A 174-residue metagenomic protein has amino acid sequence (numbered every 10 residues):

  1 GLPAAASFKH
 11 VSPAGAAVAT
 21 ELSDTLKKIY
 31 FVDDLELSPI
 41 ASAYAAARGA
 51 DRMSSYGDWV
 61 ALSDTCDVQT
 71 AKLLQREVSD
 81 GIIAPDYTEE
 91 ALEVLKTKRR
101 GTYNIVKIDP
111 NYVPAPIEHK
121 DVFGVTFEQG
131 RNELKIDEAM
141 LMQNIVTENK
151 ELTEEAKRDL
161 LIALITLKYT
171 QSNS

Functional and structural regions predicted by a protein language model:
G1-S174: ATP-dependent carboxylate/acyl-activation modules
